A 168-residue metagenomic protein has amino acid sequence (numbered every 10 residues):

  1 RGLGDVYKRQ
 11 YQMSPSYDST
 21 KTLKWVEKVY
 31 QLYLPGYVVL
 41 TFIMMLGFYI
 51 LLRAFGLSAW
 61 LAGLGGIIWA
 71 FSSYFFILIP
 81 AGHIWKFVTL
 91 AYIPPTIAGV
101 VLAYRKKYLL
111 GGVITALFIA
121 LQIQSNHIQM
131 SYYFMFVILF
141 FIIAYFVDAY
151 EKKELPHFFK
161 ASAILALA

Functional and structural regions predicted by a protein language model:
G2-Y7: Short, small-residue-biased leader/transition segments that mark boundaries at the very start of proteins
K8-R9, P15, L34-Y37, P94 (+1 more regions): Proline-rich low-complexity regions
K8-Y17, S125-Y132: Short secondary-structure boundary segments
R9-Q12, K24, G65, L90: Extracytoplasmic/secretory soluble proteins
S14-L46, I79-V88: Loop-to-helix entry region of an early transmembrane alpha helix in multi-pass inner-membrane enzymes
F42-F55, A59-D148, A161-A168: Membrane-embedded helix bundles of polyisoprenyl
E151-F159: Membrane-interfacial, low-structure loops and terminal tails that flank and connect transmembrane helices in multi-pass
